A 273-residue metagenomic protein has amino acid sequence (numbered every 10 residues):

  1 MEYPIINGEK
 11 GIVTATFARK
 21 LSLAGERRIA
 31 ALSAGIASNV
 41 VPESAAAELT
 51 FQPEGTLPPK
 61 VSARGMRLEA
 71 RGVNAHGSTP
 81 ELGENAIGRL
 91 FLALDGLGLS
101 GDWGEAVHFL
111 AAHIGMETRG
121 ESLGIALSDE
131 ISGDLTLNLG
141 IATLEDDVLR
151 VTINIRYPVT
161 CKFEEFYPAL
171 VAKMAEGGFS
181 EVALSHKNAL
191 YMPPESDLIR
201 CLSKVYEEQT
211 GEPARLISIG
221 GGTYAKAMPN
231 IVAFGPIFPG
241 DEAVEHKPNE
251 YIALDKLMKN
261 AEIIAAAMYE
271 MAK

Functional and structural regions predicted by a protein language model:
M1-P158: Midchain, well-structured core segments that form catalytic/ion-binding scaffolds
V13, S33, Y167-P168, D197-R200: Charged helix-capping and loop-helix junction motifs
R64-M66, M174-G178: Short, compositionally biased low-complexity segments
P80-D146, R156-C161, E165, S180-K273: An extended, acidic, His-containing surface patch that forms the Zn2+-binding/catalytic region of metallohydrolases
I153, C161-E176: C-terminal, non-catalytic macromolecule-binding modules
